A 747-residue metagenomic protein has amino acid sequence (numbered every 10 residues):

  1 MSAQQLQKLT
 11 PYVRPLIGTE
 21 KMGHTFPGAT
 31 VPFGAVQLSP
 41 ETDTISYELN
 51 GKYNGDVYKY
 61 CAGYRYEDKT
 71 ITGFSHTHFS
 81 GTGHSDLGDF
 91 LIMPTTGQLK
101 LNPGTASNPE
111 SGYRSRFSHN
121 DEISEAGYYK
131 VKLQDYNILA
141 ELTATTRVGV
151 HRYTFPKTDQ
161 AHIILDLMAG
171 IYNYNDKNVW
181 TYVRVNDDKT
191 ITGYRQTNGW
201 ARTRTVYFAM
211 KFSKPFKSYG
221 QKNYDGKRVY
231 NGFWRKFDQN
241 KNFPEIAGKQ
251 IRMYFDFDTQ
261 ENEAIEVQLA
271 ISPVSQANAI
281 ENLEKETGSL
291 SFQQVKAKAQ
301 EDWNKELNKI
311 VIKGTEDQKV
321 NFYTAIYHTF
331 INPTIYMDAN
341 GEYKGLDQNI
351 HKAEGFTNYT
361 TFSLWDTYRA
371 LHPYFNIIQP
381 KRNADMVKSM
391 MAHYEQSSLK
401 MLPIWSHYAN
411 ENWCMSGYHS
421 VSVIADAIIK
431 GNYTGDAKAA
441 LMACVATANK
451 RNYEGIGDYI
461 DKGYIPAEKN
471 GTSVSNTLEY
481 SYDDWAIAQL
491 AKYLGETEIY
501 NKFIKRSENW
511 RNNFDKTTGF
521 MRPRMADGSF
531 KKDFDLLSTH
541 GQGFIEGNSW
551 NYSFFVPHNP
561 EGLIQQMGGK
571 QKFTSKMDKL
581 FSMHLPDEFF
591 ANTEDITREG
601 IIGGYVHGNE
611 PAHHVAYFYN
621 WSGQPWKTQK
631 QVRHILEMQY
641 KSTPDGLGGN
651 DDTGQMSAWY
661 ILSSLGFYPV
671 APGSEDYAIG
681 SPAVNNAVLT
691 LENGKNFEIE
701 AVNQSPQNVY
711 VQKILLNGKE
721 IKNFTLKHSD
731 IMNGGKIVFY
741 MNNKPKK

Functional and structural regions predicted by a protein language model:
Q4-H372, N376-S422, D426-L478, A486 (+10 more regions): Accessory carbohydrate-recognition regions in carbohydrate-active enzymes
D483: ATP-dependent phospho-/nucleotidyl transfer catalytic cores
Y710: Extracellular attachment/recognition segments
